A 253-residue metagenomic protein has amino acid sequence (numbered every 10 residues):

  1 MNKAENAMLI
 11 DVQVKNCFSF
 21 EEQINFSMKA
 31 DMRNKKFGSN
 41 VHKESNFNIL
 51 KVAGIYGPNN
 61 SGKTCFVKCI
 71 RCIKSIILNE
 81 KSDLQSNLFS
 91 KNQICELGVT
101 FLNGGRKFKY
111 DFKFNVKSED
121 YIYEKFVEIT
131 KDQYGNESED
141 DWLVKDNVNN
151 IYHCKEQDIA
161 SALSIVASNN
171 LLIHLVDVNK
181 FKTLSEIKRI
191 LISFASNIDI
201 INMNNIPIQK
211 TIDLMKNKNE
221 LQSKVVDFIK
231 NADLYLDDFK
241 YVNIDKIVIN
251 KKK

Functional and structural regions predicted by a protein language model:
N2-C72: Pre-Walker A-like glycine/lysine-rich segment at the N-terminus of P-loop NTPase domains
E5, C17, N46, L88-S90 (+2 more regions): Sterically constrained small-residue positions within well-ordered secondary structures of folded domains
N6-L9, K91-I94, G104, E220-L221: Short, glycine/acidic-rich beta->alpha junctions
V14, V99-G105, F126-K131: Short acidic, glycine-rich loop/turn motifs
K15-C17, K29, L102, V176 (+1 more regions): Structured loops at beta-to-helix junctions and adjacent beta-edge loops in soluble globular domains
N48, G54, P58, V67-E119: Conserved P-loop NTP-binding catalytic core
K109-K251: Electropositive, glycine-dotted interaction segments that contact anionic polymers or phosphate-rich ligands
